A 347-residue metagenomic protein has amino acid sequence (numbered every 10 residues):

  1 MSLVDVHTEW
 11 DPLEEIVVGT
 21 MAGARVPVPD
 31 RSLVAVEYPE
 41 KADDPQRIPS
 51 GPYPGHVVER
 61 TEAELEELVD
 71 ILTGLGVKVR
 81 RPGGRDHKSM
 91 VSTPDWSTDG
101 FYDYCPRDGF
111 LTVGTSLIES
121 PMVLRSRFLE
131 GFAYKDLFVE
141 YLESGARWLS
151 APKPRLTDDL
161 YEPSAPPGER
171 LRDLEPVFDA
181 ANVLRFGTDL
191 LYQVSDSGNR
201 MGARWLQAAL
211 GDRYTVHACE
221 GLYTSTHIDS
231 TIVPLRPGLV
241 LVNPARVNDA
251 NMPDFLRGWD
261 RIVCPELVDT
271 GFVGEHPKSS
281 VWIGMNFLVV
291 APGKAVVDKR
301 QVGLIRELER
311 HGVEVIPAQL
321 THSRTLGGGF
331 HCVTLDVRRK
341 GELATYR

Functional and structural regions predicted by a protein language model:
M1-R347: The feature marks the mature, well-folded catalytic cores of soluble enzymes
